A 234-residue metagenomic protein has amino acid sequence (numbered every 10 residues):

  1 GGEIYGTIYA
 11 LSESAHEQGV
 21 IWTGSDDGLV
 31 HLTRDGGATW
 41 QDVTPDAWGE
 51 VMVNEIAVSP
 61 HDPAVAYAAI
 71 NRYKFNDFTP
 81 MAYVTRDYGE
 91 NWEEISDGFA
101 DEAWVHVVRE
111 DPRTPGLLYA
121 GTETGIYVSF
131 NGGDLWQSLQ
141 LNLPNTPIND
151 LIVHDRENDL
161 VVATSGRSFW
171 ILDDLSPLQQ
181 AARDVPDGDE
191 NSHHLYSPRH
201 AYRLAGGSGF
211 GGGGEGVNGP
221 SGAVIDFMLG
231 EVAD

Functional and structural regions predicted by a protein language model:
G1-G213, P220-A223: Beta-propeller blade termini and top-face loops
H16, V232-D234: Extracellular acidic loop/turn motifs
Y73, G230-V232: Short solvent-exposed strand-capping/beta-turn motif centered on an Asx-Ser/Thr pair
V224-G230: Short edge beta-strand/loop segments characteristic of extracellular beta-sandwich folds
